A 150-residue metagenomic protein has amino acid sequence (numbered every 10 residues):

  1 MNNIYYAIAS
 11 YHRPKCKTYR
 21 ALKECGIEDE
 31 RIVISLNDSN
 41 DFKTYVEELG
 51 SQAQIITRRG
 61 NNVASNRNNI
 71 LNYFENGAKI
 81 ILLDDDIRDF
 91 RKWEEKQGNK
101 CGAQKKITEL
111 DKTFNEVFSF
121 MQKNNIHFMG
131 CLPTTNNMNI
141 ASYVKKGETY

Functional and structural regions predicted by a protein language model:
N2-Y5, E24-I34, S51-Q54, A78: Short loop->beta transition adjacent to catalytic acidic/histidine clusters or analogous donor-positioning motifs
Y5-I27, N40-E48: Short, well-formed alpha-helical segments that are part of the catalytic scaffolds of diverse glycosyltransferases
I8-S10, S35-L36, G130-L132: Short beta-strand/turn micro-motifs composed of small residues that flank or help shape donor/cofactor-binding pockets
R13, N62, D86-R88, T134-N137: Short, solvent-exposed loop/turn segments at secondary-structure junctions
C16-Y19, A64-N69, N115: Short alpha-helical segments and helix-capping/turn motifs at coil-helix boundaries
L22-G26, V46-L49, F74, F114-N124: Hydrophobic, Leu/Ile/Phe/Ala-enriched alpha-helical segments that form helix-helix packing faces
S35-L83, R88-K106: Active-site-proximal specificity loops/subdomain of glycosyltransferases
I81, F90-Y150: Conserved catalytic core of nucleotide-sugar-dependent glycosyltransferases
